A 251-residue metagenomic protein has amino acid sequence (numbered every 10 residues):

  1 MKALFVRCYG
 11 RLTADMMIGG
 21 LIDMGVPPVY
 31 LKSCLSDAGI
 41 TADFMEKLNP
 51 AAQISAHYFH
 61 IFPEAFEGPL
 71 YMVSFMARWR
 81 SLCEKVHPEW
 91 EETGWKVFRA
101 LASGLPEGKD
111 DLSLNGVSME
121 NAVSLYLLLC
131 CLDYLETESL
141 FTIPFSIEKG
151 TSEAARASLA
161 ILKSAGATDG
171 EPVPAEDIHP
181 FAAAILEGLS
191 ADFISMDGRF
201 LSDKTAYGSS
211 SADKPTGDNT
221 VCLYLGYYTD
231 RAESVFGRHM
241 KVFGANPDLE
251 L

Functional and structural regions predicted by a protein language model:
M1-F5: Extreme N-terminal starter segment of soluble prokaryotic enzymes
V6-R7, V117-E120, A175-I178: Glycine- and other small-residue-rich loops at beta-strand/loop junctions that grip anionic moieties
R11, F59, L186: Divalent metal-coordination and catalytic microenvironments
D15-P27, E84, Y126-E136: Alpha-helical support elements that line or immediately flank enzyme active sites and cofactor-binding pockets
I22-M24, G244-L251: Short, surface-exposed ligand-recognition loops at beta-strand->loop->(often short) alpha-helix junctions that present
D23-G108, P174-E176, P180-A183, M196-F200: Glycine-rich nucleotide/cofactor/substrate-binding loop typically near the N-terminus or early in the first domain
P28-Y30, D133-P247: Mobile "lid/hinge" segments at catalytic clefts and subdomain interfaces of large enzymes
L101-E153: Gly/Ser-rich oxyanion-binding loop with an adjacent helix/lid that shapes the negatively charged ligand pocket
